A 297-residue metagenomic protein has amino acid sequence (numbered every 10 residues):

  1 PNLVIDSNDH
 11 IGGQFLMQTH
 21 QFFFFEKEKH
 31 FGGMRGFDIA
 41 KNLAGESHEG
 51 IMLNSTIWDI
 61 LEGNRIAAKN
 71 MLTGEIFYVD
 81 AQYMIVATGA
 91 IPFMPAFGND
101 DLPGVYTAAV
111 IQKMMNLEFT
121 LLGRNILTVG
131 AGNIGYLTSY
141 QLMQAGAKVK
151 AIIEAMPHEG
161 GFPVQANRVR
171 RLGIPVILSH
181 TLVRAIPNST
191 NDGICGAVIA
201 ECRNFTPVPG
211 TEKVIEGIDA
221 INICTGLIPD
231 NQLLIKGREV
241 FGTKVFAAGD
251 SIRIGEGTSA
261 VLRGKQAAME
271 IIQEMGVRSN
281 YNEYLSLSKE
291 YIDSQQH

Functional and structural regions predicted by a protein language model:
P1-H297: Residues forming the flavin
